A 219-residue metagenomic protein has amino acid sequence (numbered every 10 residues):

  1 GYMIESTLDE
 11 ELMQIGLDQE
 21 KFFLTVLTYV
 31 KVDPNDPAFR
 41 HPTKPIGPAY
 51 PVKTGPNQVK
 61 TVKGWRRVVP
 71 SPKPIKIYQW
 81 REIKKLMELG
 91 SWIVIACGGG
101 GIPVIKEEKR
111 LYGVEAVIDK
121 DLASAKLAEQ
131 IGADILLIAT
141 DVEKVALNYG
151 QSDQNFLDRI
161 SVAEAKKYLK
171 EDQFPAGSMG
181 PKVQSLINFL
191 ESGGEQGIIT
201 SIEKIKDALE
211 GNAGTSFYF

Functional and structural regions predicted by a protein language model:
G1-F219: C-terminal catalytic "cap/lid" subdomain
